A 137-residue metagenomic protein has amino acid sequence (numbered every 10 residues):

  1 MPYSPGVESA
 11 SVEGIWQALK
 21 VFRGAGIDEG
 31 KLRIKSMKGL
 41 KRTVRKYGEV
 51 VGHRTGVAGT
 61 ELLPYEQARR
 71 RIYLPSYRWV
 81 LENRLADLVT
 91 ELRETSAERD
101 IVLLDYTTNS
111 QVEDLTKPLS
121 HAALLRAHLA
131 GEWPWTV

Functional and structural regions predicted by a protein language model:
M1-V137: Charged, low-complexity intrinsically disordered segments
